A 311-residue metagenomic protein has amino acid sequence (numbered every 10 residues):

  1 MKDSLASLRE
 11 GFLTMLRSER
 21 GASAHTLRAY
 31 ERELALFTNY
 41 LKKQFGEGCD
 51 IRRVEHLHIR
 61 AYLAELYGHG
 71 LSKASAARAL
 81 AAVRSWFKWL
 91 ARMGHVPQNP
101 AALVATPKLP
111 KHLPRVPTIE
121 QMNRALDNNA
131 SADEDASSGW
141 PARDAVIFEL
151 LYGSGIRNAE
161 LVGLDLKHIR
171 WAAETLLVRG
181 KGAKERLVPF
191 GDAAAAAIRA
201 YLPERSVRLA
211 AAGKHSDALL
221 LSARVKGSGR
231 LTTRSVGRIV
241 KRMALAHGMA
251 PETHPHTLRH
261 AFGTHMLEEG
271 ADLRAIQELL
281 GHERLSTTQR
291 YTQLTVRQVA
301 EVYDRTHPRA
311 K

Functional and structural regions predicted by a protein language model:
M1-K311: Conserved catalytic core of the tyrosine transesterase superfamily
